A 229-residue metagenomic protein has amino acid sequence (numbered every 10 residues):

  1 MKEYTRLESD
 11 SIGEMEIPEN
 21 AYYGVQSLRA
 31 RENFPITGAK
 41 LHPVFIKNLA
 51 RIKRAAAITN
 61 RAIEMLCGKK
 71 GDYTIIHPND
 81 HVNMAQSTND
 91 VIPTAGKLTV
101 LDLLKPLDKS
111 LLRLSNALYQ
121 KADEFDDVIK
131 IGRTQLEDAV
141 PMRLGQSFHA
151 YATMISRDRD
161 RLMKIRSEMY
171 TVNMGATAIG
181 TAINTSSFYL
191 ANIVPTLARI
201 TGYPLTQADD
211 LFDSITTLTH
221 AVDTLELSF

Functional and structural regions predicted by a protein language model:
M1-F229: Conserved, well-structured ligand/cofactor-binding cores
